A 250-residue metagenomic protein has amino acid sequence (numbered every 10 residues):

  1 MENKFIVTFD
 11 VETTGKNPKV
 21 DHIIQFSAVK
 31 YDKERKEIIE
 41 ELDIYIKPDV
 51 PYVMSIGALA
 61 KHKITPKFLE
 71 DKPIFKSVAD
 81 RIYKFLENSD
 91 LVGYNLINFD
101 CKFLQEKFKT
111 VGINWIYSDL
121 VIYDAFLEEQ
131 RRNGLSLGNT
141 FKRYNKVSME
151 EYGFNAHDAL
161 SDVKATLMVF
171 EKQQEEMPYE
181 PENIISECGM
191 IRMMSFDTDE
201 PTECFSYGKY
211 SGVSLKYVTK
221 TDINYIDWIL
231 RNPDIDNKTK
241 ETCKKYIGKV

Functional and structural regions predicted by a protein language model:
M1-D119, G134-H157: Conserved non-catalytic scaffold segment of RNase H-like nuclease domains
V11, I64, A125, V163 (+1 more regions): Conformational gate/switch positions in structured elements
L120-F126: Histidine/lysine/aspartate-rich catalytic loop segments that bind and position anionic ligands
L127, K142, M168-E171: Generic alpha-helical structural context detector
D158-E171: Acidic, divalent-metal-coordinating active-site segment for phosphoryl/phosphodiester hydrolysis, typified by short
V169-V250: Acidic two-metal-ion nuclease catalytic site recognized across multiple nuclease folds, prominently DnaQ/RNase D-T
